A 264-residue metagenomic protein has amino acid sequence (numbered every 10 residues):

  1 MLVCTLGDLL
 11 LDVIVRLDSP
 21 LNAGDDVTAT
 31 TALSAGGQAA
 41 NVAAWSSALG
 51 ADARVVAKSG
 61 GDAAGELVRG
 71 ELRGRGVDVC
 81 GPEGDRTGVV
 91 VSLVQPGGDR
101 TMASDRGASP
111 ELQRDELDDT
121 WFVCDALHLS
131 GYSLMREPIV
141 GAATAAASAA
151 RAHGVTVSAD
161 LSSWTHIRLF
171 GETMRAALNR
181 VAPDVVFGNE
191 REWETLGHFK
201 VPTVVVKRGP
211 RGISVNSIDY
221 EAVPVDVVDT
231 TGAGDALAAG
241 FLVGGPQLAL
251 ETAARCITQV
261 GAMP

Functional and structural regions predicted by a protein language model:
M1-L9, G70-P82, V94-I218: Ribokinase/PfkB-type carbohydrate-kinase core domain
M1-V56, A63-G70, V227: Glycine-rich phosphate/adenosyl-contacting loop at the front of the ribokinase-like
D12, D160, E192, D229 (+1 more regions): Acidic active-site catalytic centers that drive phospho-/nucleotidyl reactions and related ester hydrolyses
A48-L49, V223-P264: Conserved post-catalytic alpha-helical subdomain immediately downstream of the catalytic base and nucleotide-binding
L49, R75, D85-G88: Short, basic and Ser/Thr-rich N-terminal targeting/leader segments
V56, A103, Y220-E221, T230: Hydrophobic residues at beta-strand termini and immediately following loops that shape nucleotide-binding pockets
